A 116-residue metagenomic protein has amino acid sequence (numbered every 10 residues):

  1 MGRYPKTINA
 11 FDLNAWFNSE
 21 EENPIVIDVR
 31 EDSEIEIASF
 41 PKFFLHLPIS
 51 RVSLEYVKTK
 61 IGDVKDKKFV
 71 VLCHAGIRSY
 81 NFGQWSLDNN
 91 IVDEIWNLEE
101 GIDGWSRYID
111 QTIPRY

Functional and structural regions predicted by a protein language model:
M1-P24, D32-K68, I77-Y116: Rhodanese-like catalytic fold shared by cysteine-dependent sulfurtransferases and DSP/PTP-type phosphatases
L72: Short, surface-exposed ligand- or partner-binding patches at beta-edge/loop junctions that are enriched in aromatics
